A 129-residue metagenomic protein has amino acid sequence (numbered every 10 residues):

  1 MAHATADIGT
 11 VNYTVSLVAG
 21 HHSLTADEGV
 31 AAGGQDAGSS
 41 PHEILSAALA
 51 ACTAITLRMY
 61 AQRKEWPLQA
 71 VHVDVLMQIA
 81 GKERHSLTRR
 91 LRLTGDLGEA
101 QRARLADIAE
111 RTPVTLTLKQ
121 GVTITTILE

Functional and structural regions predicted by a protein language model:
M1-A47, I55-E129: Extended beta-strand/beta-hairpin segments
